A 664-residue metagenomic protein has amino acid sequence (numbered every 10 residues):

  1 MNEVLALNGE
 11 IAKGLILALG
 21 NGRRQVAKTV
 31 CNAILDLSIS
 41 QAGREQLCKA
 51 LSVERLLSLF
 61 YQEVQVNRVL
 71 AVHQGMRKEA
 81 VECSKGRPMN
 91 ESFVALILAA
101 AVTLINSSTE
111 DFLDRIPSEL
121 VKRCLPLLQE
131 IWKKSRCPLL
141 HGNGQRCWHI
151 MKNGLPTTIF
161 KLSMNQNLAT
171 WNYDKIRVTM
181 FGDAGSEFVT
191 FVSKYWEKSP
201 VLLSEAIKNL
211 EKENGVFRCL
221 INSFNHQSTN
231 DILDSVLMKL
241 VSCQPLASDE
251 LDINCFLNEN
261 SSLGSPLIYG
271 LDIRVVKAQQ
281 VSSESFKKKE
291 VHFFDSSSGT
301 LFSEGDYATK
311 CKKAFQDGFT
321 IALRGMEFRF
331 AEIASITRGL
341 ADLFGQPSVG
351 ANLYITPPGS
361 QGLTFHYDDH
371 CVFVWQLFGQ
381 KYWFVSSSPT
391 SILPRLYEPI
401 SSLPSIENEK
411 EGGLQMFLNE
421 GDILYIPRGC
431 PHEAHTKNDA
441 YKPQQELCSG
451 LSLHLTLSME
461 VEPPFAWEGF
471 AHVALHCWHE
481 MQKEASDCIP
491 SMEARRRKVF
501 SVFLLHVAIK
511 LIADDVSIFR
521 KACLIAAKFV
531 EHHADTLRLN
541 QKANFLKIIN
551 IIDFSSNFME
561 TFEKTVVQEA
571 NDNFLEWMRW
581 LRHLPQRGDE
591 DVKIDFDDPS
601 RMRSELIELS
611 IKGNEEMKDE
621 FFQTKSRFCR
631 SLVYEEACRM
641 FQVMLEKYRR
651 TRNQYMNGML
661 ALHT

Functional and structural regions predicted by a protein language model:
M1, L7-F181, Y195-S199, S402-F417 (+1 more regions): Fe(II)/2-oxoglutarate
A6, L47, K194, E211-E213 (+1 more regions): Residue-level detector of secondary-structure boundary/capping sites
K85-R329, I336: A generic N-terminal leader/anchor concept
V192-K194, S235-D422, C430-R495, M659 (+1 more regions): Active-site region of the double-stranded beta-helix
